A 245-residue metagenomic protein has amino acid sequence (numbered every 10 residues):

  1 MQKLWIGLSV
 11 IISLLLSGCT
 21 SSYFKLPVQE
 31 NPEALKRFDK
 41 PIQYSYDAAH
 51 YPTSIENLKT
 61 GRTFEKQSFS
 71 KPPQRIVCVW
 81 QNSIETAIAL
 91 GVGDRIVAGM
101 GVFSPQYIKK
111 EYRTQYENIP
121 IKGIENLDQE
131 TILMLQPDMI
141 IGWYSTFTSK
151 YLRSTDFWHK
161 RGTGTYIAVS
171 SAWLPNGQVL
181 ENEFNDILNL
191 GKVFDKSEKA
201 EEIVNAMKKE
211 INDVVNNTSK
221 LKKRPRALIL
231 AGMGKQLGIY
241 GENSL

Functional and structural regions predicted by a protein language model:
Q2-S9: Sec-dependent signal peptide recognition, specifically the positively charged N-region followed immediately by
W5, C19-E85, V193-L230: Bacterial Sec-exported substrate-binding components of ABC uptake systems
S9-S17: Bacterial N-terminal signal peptides
Q74-Q81, K122-L127, T148-S149, G177-F184 (+3 more regions): Soluble non-cytosolic domains of exported or imported proteins
V77-L135, M139, W143-S145: A short, structured surface patch at a secondary-structure boundary
Q81, M134-L135, M139, S149-F157 (+1 more regions): Active-site-adjacent structural elements in enzyme catalytic domains
V102-Q106, Y240-L245: Alpha-helical, coiled-coil/dimerization segments enriched in small aliphatic residues
S154-K235: Extracytoplasmic substrate-binding proteins
